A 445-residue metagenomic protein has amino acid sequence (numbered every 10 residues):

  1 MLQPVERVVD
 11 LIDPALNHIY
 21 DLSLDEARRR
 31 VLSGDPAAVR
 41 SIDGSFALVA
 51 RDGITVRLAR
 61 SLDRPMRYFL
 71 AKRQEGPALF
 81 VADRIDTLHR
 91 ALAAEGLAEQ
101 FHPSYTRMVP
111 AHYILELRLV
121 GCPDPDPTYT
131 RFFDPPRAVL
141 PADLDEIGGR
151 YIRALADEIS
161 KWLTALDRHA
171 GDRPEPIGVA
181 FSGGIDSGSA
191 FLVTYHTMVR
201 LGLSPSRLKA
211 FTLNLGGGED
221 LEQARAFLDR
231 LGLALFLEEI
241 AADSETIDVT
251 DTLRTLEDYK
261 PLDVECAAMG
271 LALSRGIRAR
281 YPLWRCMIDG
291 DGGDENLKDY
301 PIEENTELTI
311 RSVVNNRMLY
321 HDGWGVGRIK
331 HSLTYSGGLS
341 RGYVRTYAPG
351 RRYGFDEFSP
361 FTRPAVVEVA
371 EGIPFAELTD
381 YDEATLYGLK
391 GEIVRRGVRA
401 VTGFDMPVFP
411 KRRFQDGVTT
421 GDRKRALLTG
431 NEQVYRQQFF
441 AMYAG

Functional and structural regions predicted by a protein language model:
M1-I240: Cysteine-centered catalytic environments shared across enzyme families
P136-T402, Q415-T429, F439-Y443: ATP-dependent adenylate-handling active sites, centered on carboxylate activation for C-N bond formation
G403-P410: A short alpha-helix-loop-beta-strand transition element characteristic of N-terminal alpha/beta dinucleotide-binding
E432-V434: Non-catalytic structural connector segments
